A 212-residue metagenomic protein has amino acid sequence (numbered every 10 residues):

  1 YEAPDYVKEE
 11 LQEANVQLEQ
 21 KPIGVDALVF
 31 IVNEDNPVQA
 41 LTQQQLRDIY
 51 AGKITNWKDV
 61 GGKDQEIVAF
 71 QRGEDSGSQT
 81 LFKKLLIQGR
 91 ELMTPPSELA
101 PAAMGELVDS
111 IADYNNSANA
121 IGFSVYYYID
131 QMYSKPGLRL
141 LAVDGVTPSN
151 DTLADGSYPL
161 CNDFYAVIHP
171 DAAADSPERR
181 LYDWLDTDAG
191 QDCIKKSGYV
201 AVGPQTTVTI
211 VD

Functional and structural regions predicted by a protein language model:
Y1-Y50: N-terminal segment of the mature folded domain
A3, V7, G24-D26, T42-Q45 (+6 more regions): Stable alpha-helical elements in mature extracytoplasmic
Q12-V32, P136-I168: Periplasmic-binding protein-like
N33-N36, R47-T55, K83-E91, A112-N116 (+3 more regions): Sec-exported extracytoplasmic/periplasmic mature domains
E34-L41, D75-S78, L92, D171-P177: Short helix-loop capping/hinge motifs at secondary-structure junctions, enriched in acidic/polar residues
R47-F82: Short loop->beta-strand "edge-of-pocket" segments that line small-molecule binding or catalytic clefts across diverse
D75-V146: Ligand-binding pocket segment of bilobal, Venus flytrap-like solute-binding proteins
S157, F164-D212: Extracellular/periplasmic juxtamembrane helices and adjacent flexible linkers that interface with membrane partners
